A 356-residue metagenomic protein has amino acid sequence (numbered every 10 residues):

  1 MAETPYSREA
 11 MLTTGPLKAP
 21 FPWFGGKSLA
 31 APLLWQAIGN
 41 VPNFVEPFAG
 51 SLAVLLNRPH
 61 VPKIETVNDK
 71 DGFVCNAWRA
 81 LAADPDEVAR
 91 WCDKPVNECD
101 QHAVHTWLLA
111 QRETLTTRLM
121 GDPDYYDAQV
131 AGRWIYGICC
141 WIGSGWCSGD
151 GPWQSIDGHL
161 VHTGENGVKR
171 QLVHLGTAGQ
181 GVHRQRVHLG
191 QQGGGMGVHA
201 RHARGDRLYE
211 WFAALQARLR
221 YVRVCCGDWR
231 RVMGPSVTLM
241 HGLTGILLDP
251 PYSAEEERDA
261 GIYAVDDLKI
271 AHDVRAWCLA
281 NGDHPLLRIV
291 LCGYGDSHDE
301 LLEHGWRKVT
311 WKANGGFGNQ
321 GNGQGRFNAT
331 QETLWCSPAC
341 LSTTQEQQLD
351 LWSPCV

Functional and structural regions predicted by a protein language model:
M1-T66, K70, D86, V222-R223 (+2 more regions): Class I S-adenosyl-L-methionine
A2-A30, I38, P85-L247, P251-A260: SAM-dependent nucleic-acid methyltransferase catalytic core
V74: Conserved short alpha-helix immediately C-terminal to the canonical SAM/SAH-binding motif I of Rossmann-like
W78: Conserved SAM-binding loop
